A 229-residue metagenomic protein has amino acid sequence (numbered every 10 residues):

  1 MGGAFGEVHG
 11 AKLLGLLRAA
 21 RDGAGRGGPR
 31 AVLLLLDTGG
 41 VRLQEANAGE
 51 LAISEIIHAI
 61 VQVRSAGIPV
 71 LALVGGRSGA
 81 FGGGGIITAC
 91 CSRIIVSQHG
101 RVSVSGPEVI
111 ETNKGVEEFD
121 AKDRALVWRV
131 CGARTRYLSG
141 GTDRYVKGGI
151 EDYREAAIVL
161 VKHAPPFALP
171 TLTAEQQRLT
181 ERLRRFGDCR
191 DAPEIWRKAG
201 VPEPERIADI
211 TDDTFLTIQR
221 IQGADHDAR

Functional and structural regions predicted by a protein language model:
M1-A11: STAS-typified acidic loop motif
H9-L16, A52, I87: Hydrophobic alpha-helical membrane-association signature
G10, P29-R30, S78, V130: Generic hydrophobic-segment detector
K12-L43: A structural preference for short, pocket-lining loop segments at secondary-structure junctions
D22, D37, D120-D123, D143 (+4 more regions): Acidic-enriched, low-complexity/disordered segments with a strong bias for Aspartate over Glutamate
G40-T171: Conserved catalytic cores of soluble enzyme domains, especially glycine-rich substrate-binding beta-alpha loops
I158-R229: Intrinsically disordered, low-complexity segments enriched in small/flexible residues
